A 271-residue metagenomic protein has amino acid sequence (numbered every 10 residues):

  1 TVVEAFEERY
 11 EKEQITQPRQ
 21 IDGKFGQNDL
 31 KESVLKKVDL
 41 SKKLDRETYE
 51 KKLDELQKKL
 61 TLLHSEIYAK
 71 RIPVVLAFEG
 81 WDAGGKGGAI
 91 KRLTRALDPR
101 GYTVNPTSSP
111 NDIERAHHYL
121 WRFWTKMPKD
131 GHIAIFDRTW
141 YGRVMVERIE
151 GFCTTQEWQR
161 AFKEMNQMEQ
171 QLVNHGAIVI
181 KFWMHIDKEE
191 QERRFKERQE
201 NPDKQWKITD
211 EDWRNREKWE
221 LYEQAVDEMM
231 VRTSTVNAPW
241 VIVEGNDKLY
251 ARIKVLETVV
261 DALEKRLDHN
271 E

Functional and structural regions predicted by a protein language model:
T1-E271: Glycine-rich phosphate-binding loop of ATP-dependent small-molecule kinases
